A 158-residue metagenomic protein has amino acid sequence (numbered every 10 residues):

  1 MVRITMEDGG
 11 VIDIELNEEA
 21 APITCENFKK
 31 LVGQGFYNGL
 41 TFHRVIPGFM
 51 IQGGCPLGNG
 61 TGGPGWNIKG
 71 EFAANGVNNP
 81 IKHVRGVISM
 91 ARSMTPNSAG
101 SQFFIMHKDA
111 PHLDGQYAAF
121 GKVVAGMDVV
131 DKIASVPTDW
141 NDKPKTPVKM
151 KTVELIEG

Functional and structural regions predicted by a protein language model:
M1-G158: Cyclophilin-like peptidyl-prolyl cis-trans isomerases
